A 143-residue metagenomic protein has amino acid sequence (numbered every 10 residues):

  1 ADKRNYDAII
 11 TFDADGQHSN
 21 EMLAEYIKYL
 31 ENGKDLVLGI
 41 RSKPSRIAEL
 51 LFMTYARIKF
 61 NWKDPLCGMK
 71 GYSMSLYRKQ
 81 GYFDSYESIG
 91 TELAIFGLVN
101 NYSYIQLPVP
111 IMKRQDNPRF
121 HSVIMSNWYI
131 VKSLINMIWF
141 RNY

Functional and structural regions predicted by a protein language model:
A1-R46, Y72-Y82, S88-N100, Y104-I111 (+1 more regions): Structured catalytic core of nucleotide-sugar glycosyltransferases
G16, G68, D116-N117: Glycine-centered small-residue hotspots that permit tight backbone geometry or close packing
L23-K28, L51-T54, F120-S122: Short, glycine/charged-enriched secondary-structure capping and boundary segments
R41-R46, A56-K70: A recurrent flexible, glycine/aromatic-enriched loop bordering the glycosyltransferase active site that acts as
E49, C67, E87: Short-chain dehydrogenase/reductase
L50-I58, I124-Y143: Catalytic core of nucleotide-sugar-dependent glycosyltransferases
N61, D84-S85: Short Gly/Pro-enriched turn/cap motifs at secondary-structure boundaries
P108-S122: Active-site donor/metal-binding and catalytic loop motifs of nucleotide-sugar-dependent glycosylation enzymes
